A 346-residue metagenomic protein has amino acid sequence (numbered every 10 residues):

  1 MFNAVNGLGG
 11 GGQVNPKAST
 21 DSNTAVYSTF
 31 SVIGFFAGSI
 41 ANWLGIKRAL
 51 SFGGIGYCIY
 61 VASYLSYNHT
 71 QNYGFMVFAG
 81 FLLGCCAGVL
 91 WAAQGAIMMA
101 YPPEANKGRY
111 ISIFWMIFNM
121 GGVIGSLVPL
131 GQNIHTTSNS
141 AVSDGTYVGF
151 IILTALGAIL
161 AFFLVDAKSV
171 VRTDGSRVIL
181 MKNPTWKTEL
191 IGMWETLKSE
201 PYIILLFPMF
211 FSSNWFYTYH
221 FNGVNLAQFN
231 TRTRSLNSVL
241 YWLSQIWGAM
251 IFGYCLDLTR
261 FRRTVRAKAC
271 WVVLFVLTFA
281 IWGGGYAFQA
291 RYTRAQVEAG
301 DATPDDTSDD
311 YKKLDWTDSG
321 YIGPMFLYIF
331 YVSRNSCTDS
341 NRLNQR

Functional and structural regions predicted by a protein language model:
A4-L8, L156, L164, S176-R346: Membrane-interfacial loop- and helix-cap regions that link adjacent transmembrane helices in polytopic membrane proteins
N6-V32: Extracellular/periplasmic helix-loop-helix junction of adjacent transmembrane segments in MFS-like secondary
N23, T29-S31, L83, A87-L90 (+4 more regions): Glycine-rich segments within core transmembrane alpha-helices of 12-TM secondary carriers
S31-V32, S51, C58-I59, N119 (+3 more regions): Small-residue-rich packing faces within the transmembrane alpha-helices of Major Facilitator Superfamily
V32-G74: Conserved MFS/SLC helix-loop-helix module at the cytosolic interface between two early adjacent transmembrane helices
R48-F52, T146, T264-C270: Juxtamembrane helix-start motifs in multi-pass secondary transporters
L82-Q94, N106, L327-R342: Core transmembrane helices of Major Facilitator Superfamily
